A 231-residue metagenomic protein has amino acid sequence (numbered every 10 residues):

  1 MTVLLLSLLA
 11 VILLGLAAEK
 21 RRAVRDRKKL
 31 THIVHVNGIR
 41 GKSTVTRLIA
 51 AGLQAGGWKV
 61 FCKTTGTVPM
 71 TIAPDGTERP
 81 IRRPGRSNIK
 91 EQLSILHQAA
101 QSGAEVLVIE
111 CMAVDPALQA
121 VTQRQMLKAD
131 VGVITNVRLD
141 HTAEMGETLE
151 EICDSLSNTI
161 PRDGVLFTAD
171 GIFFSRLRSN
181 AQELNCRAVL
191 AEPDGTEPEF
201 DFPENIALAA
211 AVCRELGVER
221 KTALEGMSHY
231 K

Functional and structural regions predicted by a protein language model:
M1-N37, T44-A51, G56, E192: Short, basic phosphate-binding NTP loop
V24-L30, G52-G132, N136-C153: ATP-dependent carboxylate-amine ligase catalytic core
T31, S102, A129-K231: Acidic, Mg2+-coordinating active-site environments of NTP-dependent enzymes
H35, L107-V108, V165-T168: Short catalytic-loop micro-motif centered on adjacent basic/acidic residues
N37-G38, T64, T168-D170: Short beta-strand/turn micro-motifs composed of small residues that flank or help shape donor/cofactor-binding pockets
K42-V45, P69-T71: Short N-terminal binding/cap micro-motifs at the start of the first secondary-structure element
T46-A50, V60, R178, A210: A generic structural signal for short, well-ordered alpha-helical segments in conserved domains
L48, Q119-T122, R176-N180: A short acidic, amphipathic alpha-helical/loop segment
